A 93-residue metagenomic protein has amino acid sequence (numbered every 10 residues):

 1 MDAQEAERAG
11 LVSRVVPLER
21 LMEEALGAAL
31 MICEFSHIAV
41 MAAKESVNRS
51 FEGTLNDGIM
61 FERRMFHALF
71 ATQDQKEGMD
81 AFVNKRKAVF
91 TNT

Functional and structural regions predicted by a protein language model:
D2, A9-M60, H67, Q73 (+1 more regions): C-terminal long alpha-helix characteristic of the crotonase
A71-Q75, A81: Interdomain hinge/lid region at the active-site interface of Rossmann-like NAD(P)-dependent oxidoreductases
